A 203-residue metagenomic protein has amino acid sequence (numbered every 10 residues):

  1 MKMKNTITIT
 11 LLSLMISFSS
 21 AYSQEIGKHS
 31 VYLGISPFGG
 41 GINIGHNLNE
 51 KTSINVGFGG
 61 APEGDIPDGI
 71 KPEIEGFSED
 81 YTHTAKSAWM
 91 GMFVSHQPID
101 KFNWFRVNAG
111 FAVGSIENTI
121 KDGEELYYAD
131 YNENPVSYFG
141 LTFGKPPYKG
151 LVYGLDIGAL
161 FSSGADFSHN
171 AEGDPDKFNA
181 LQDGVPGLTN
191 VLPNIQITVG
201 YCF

Functional and structural regions predicted by a protein language model:
M1-I9: Bacterial N-terminal signal peptides that target proteins for export
I9-S17: Bacterial N-terminal signal peptides
F18-S23: Sec/Tat signal peptide C-region and signal peptidase I cleavage site
E25-I42, I54-F58: Transmembrane beta-strand segments that form the barrel wall of outer-membrane beta-barrel proteins
K28, P37-G39, S87-G91, N134-Y138 (+1 more regions): Transmembrane beta-barrel architecture of outer-membrane proteins
H46-L151, V199-Y201: Gram-negative (and chloroplast) outer-membrane scaffold detector with strong preference for beta-barrel transmembrane
D68-F77, A171-L181: Solvent-exposed loop segments that connect transmembrane elements
T189-F203: Outer-membrane beta-barrel "beta-signal"
